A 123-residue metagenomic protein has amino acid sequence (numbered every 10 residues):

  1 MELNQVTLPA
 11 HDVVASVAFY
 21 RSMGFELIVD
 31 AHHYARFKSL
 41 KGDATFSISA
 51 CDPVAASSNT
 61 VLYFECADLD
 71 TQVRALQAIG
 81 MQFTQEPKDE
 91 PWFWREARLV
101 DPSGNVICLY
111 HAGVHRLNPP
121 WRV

Functional and structural regions predicted by a protein language model:
E2-H11, P53-I79, R95-N105: Vicinal oxygen chelate
T7, K41-D43, D52, S103 (+1 more regions): Short, flexible active-site-adjacent loop segments at beta-strand->alpha-helix junctions, enriched in small/polar
T7-T45: Core segments of cupin and vicinal oxygen chelate
A18, S22, E26, D70-A78 (+1 more regions): Replace "anionic and nucleotidyl ligands
V29-A31, S49-P53, D89, H111-H115: Acetyl-CoA-dependent GNAT
A31-Y34, A56, E90-R95: Short acidic/glycine-enriched loop/turn segments that link adjacent beta-strands
V73-V123: Vicinal oxygen chelate
